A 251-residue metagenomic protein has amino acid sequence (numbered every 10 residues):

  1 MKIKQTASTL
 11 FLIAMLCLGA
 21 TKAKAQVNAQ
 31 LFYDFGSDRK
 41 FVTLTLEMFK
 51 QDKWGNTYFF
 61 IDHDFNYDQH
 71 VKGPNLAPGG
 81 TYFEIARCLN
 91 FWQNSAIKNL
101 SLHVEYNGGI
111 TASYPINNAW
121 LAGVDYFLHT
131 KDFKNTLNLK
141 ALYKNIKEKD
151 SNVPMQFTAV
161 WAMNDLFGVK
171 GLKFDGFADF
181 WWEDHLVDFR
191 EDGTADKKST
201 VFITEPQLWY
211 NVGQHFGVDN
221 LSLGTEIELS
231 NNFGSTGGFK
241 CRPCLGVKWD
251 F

Functional and structural regions predicted by a protein language model:
M1-Q26: Cleavable N-terminal export/targeting peptides
A23-Q26, W54-N56, N90-S101, H129-L137 (+2 more regions): Short loop/turn motifs that connect adjacent beta-strands in outer-membrane beta-barrel proteins
A23-Y67: Short glycine/proline- and aromatic-enriched beta-strand/turn motifs that initiate or cap beta-hairpins
A25, K40-L44, A77-F83, I116-A122 (+3 more regions): Residues that define the transmembrane beta-barrel architecture of outer-membrane proteins
L31-S37, H63-Y67, V104-A112, L128 (+5 more regions): Transmembrane beta-strands of outer-membrane beta-barrel pores
L46-K50, I85-F91, A122-L128, A141 (+3 more regions): Residues on the lipid-exposed face of transmembrane beta-strands in outer-membrane beta-barrel proteins
H70-P74, S113-N117, D150-N152, L186-G193 (+1 more regions): Outer-membrane beta-barrel translocator domains and adjoining extracellular loop/strand segments of Gram-negative
K144-L221, L229-N232, W249-F251: Outer-membrane beta-barrel transmembrane domain signature
